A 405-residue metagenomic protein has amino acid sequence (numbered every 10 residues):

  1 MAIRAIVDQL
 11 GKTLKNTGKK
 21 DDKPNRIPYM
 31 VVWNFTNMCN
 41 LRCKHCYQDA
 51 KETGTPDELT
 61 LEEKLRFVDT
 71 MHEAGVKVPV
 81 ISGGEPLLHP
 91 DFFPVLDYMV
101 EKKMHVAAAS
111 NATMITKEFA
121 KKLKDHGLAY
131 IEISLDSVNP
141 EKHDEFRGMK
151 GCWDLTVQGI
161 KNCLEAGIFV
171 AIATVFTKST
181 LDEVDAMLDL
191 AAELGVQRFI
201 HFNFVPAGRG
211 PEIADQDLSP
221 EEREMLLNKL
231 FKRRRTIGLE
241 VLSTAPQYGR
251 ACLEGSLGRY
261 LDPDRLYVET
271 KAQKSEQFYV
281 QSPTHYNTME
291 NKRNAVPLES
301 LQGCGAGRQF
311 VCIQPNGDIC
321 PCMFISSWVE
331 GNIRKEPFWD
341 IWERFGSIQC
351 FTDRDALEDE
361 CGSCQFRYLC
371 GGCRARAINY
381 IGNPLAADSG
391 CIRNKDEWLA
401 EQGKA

Functional and structural regions predicted by a protein language model:
M1-G54, D69-H72, F338: N-terminal pre-core extensions flanking Radical SAM catalytic domains
P56-S82, L88-P220: Radical SAM/AdoMet-radical enzyme domain recognition
V68-G83, D353, D388-A405: Short Fe-S-cluster ligation motifs
E193, Q197-R198, V205, P211-L239 (+2 more regions): A structural motif corresponding to the C-terminal lobe/cap of the Radical SAM core domain
E221-R259, D264-E299, D318-G371: C-terminal accessory region of radical SAM enzymes
C304-R308: Short, small/polar residue-rich loop motifs at catalytic or cofactor-binding pockets
I313-Q314: Short, acidic, Ser/Thr-enriched surface-loop or helix-capping motifs
L357-A400: Cysteine-cluster motifs in flexible loop/terminal segments that predominantly coordinate metals
